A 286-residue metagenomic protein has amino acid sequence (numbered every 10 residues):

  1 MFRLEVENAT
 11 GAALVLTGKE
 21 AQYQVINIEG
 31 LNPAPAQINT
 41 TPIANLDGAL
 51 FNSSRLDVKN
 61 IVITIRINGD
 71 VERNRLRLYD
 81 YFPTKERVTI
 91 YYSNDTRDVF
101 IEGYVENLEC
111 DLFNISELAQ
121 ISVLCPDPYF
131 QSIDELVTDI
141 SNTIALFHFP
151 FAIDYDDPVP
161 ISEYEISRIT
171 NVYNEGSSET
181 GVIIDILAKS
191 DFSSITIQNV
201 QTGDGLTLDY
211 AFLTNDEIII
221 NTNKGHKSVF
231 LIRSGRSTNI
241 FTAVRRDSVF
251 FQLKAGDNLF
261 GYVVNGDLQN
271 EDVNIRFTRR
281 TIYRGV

Functional and structural regions predicted by a protein language model:
M1-T40: Polar/acidic, low-complexity leader/linker segments enriched in S/T/G and N/D
A13-Q22, V99-E106, G205-F212, I240-R245: Short amphipathic beta-strand/extended segments with alternating polar/hydrophobic composition
L46-G69, I115-P128, N258: Oligomerization/assembly interface segments of phage tail-like spikes and tubes
I61-I63, I101, A119-I121, V182 (+2 more regions): Hydrophobic residues positioned within well-ordered beta-strands of beta-sheet architectures
I63, N74-F82, L118-Q120, E135-I140: "Short basic amphipathic alpha-helical interaction patches in structured regions
R66-L108, L259-G261: Short, acidic/charged, Gly/Pro-enriched secondary-structure junctions
Y91-I133: Short beta-strand and beta-hairpin "edge-sheet" elements
T138-V286: Intrinsically disordered, low-complexity segments enriched in serine, threonine, and glycine
